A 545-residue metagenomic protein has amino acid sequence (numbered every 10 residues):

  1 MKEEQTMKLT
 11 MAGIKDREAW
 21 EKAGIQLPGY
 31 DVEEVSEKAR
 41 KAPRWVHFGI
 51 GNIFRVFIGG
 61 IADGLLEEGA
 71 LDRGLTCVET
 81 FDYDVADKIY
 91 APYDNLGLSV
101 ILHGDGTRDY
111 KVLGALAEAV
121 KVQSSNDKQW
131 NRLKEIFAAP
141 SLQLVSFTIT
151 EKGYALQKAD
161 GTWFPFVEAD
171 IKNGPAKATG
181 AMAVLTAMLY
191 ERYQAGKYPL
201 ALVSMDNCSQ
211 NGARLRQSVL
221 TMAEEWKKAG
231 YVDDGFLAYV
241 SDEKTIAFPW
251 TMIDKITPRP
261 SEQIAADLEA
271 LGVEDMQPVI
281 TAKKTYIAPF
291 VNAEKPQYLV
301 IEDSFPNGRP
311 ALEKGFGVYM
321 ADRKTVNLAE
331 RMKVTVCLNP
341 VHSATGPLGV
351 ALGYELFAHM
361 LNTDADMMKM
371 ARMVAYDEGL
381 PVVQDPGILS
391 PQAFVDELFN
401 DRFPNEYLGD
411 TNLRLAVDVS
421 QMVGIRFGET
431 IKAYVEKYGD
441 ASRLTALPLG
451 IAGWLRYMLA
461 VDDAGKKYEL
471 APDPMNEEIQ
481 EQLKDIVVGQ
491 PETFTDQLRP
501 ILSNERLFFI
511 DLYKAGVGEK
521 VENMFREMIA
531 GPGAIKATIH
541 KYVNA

Functional and structural regions predicted by a protein language model:
E3-A545: Substrate/ligand-engaging "lid" and interaction regions
